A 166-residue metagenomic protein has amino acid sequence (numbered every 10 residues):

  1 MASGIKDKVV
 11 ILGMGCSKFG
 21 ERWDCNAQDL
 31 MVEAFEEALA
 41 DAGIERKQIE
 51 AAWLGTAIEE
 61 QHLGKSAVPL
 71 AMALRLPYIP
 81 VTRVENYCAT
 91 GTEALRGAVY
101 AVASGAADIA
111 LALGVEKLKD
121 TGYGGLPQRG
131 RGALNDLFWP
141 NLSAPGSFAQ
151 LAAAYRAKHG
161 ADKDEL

Functional and structural regions predicted by a protein language model:
M1-V81, S104, A112-L166: Conserved "HGTGT" condensation-loop signature of ketosynthase/thiolase-family condensing enzymes that catalyze
L76-G97: Aromatic/His-enriched, Gly/Pro-containing loop or helix-boundary segments that lie immediately adjacent to catalytic
A94-V102, D108-A110: Thiamine diphosphate
